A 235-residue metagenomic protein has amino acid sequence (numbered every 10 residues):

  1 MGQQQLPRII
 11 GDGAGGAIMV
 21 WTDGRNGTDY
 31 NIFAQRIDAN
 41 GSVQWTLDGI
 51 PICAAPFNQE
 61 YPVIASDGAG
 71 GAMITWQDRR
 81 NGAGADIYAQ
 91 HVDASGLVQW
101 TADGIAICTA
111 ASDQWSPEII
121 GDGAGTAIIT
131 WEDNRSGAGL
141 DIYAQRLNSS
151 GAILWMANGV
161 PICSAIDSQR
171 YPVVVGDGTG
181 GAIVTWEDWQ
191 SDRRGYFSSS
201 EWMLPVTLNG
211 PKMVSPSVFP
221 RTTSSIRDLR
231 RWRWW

Functional and structural regions predicted by a protein language model:
M1-W235: Extracellular, repeat-based ectodomains that mediate carbohydrate processing or recognition
